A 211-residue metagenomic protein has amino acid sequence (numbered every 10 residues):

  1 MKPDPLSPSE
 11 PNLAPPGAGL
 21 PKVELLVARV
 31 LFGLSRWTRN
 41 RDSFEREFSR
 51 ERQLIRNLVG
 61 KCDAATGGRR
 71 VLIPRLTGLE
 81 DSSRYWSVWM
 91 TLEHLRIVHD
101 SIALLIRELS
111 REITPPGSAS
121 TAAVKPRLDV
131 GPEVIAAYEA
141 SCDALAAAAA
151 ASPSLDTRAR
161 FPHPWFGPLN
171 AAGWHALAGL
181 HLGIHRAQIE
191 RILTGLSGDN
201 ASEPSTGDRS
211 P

Functional and structural regions predicted by a protein language model:
M1-L92, R96-P211: Aromatic-glycine hotspot motif
